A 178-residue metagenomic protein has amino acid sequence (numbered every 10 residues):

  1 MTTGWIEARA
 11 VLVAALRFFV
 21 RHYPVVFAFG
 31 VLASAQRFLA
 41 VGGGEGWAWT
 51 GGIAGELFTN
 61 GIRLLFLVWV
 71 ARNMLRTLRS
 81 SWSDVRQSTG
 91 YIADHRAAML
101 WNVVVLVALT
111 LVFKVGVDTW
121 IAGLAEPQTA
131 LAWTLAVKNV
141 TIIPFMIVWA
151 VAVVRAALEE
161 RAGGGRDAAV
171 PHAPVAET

Functional and structural regions predicted by a protein language model:
M1-T178: Hydrophobic alpha-helical membrane segments
